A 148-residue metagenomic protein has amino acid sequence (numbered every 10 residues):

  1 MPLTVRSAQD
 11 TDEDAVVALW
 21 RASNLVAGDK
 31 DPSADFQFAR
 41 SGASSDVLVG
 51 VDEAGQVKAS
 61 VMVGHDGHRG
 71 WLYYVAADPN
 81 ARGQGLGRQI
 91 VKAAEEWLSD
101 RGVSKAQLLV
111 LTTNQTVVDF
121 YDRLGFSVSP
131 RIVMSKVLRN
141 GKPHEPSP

Functional and structural regions predicted by a protein language model:
L3, S7-Y74, D78, V91-A93 (+5 more regions): Acetyl-CoA-dependent GNAT
A59, T116-F120: A short, acidic/glycine-rich surface segment
Y73, G83-R88: Glycine-rich acyl-CoA binding loop
D78-Q84, T112-T113: Active-site acidic-Proline motif in GNAT/NAT acetyltransferases
G85, T116, S129: Residues that form or flank phosphate/diphosphate-binding pockets in enzymes that use nucleotide phosphates
L98-V110: Conserved GNAT acetyl-CoA-binding A-motif
L108-V117, S135-R139: Conserved beta-strand-loop-alpha-helix junction that forms the acyl-donor binding cleft
Y121, F126: Conserved active-site tyrosine of GNAT-family acetyltransferases
